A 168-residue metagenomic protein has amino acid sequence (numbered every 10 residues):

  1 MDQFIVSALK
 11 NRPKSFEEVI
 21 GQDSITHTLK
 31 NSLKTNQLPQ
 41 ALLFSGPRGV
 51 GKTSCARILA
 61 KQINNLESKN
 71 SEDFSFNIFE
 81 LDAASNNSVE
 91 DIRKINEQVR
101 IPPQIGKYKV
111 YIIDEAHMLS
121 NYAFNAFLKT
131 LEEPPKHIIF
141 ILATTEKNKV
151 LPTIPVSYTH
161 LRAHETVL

Functional and structural regions predicted by a protein language model:
Q3-A41, E97-Q98, P102: Pre-Walker A (pre-P-loop) alpha-helix and adjacent loop at the N terminus of AAA/AAA+ ATPase modules, a conserved
K34-T35, P39-D73: Walker A/P-loop
A83-P103: Short glycine-rich substrate-engagement loop in P-loop NTPases that contacts/grips substrate
I101, N125-L142: Conserved catalytic/switch belt of AAA+ P-loop NTPases
D114-E115: Walker B catalytic acidic pair
N121-Y122, P152: Conserved D-loop-proximal element of ABC-family nucleotide-binding domains
K129, K147-S157: Short regulatory helix/loop adjacent to the ATP-binding pocket of P-loop NTPases
H160-A163, V167-L168: Single conserved hydrophobic/aromatic residue that forms the stacking wall/gate of nucleotide- or nucleobase-binding
